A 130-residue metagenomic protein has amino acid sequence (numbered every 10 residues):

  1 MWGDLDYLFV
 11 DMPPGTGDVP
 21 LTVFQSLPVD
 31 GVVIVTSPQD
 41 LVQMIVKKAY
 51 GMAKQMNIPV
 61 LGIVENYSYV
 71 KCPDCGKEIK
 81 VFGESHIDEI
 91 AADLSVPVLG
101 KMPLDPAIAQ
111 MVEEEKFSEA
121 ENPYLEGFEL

Functional and structural regions predicted by a protein language model:
M1-G3, Q25-P28, Q55-M56: Conserved catalytic network of the ASCE P-loop NTPase/AAA+ motor domain
M1-V23: Phosphate-binding/switch loop-helix module in NTP-utilizing enzymes
G3-D6, V29-V32, Y69-P73: Short, surface-exposed connector motifs at secondary-structure boundaries
L5, M12-P13, T36-P38, Y67: Fold-independent oxyanion-binding glycine-rich loops and adjacent beta-strand/coil segments at enzyme active sites
P13, D40-I45, K80-V81: Active-site glycine- and acidic-residue-rich loops that bind and position anionic ligands or nucleotide-like cofactors
L21-F24, V46-K47, C75-G76: Short amphipathic alpha-helical segments
G31-I63: Helical hairpin unit composed of two closely spaced alpha helices linked by a short loop
M52-L130: C-terminal lobe/tail of nucleotide-utilizing enzymes
